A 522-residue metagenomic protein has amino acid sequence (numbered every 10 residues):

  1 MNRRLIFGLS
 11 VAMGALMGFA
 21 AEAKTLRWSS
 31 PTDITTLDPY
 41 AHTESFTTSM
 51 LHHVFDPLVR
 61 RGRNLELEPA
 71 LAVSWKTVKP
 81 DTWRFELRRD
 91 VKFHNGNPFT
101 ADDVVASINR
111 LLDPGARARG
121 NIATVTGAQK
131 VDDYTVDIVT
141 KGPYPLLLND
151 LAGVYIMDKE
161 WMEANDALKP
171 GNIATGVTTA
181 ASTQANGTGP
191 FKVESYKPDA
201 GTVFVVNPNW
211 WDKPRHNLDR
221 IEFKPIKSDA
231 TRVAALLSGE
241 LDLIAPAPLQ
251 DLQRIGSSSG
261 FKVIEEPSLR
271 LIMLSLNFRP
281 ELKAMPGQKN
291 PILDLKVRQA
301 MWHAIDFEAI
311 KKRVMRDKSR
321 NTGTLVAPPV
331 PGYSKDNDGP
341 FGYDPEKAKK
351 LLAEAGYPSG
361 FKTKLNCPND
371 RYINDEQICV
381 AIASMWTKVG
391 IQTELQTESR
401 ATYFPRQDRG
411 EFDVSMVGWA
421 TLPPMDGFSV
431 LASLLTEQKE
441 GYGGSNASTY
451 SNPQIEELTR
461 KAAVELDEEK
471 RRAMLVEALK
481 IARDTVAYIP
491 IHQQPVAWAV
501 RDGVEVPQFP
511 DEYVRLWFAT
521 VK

Functional and structural regions predicted by a protein language model:
M1-L9: Bacterial N-terminal signal peptides that target proteins for export
G8-G18: Bacterial N-terminal signal peptides
E22-T25, R60-R63, K76, P80 (+7 more regions): Extracytoplasmic/periplasmic ligand-capture domains
S29-K79, N109, G120, N186-P190: N-terminal lobe/hinge region of extracytoplasmic solute-binding protein
T35-Y40, E66-E68, L146-N149, T202-V203 (+4 more regions): Short, solvent-exposed loop/turn elements at domain surfaces
K76, G120-K169: Surface-exposed binding/hinge segments that line and control ligand-binding clefts or catalytic entry sites
R316-N337, A497-R501: Mature extracytoplasmic/periplasmic domains
W498-K522: Long beta-strand-rich cores associated with HINT superfamily self-processing modules
